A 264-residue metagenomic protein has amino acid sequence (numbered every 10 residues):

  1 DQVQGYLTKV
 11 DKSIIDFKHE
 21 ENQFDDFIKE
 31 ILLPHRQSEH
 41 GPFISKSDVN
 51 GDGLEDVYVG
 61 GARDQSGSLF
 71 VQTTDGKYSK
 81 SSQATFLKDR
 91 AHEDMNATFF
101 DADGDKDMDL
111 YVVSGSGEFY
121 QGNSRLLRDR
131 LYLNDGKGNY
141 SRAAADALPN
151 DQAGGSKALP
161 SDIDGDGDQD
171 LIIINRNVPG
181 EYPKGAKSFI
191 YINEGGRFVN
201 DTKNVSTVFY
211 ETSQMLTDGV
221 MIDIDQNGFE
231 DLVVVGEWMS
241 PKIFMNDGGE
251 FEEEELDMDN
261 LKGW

Functional and structural regions predicted by a protein language model:
D1-E39, V71-H92, R130-A153, Y191-Q214 (+1 more regions): Blade-edge motifs of beta-propeller repeat domains
H40-G51, V71, D94-G104, M108 (+5 more regions): Beta-propeller blade termini
I44, G67-L69, Y78, L110 (+5 more regions): Hydrophobic beta-strand positions in blades of beta-propellers and related beta-sheet-rich domains
G51-G61, G104-V113, G165-I174, Q226-V235: Acidic/hydrophobic-patterned starts of short beta strands in beta-sheet-rich repeat architectures
Y58-Y78: Beta-propeller domains
A62-Q65, Y120-L127, E181-A186, G236-M239: Short, solvent-exposed loop/turn segments at conserved positions within beta-propeller repeat blades
K88-N134: A generic tandem-repeat structural signature
N139-R142, A147-M239: Solenoidal tandem-repeat scaffolds enriched in leucines and small polar residues
